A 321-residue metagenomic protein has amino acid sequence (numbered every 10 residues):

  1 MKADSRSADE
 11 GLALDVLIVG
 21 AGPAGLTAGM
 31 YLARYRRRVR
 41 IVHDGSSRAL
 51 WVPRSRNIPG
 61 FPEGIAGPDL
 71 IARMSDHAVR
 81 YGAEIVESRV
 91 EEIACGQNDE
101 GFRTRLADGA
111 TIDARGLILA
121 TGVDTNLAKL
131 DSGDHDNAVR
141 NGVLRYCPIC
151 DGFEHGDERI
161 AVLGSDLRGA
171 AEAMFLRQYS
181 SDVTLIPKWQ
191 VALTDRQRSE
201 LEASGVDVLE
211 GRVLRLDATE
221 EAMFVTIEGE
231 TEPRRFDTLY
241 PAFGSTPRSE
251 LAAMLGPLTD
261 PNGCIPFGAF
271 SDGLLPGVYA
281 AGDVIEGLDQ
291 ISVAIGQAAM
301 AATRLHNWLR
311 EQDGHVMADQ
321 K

Functional and structural regions predicted by a protein language model:
M1-L14, I85-D157, T226-T231, T238-Y240 (+2 more regions): FAD-binding core/adjacent interface of flavoenzyme oxidoreductases
L14-A72, H77, G164-V191: Beta1-alpha1 glycine-rich phosphate/pyrophosphate-binding loop at the start of Rossmann-like nucleotide-binding domains
G20, A114, A120-G122, L127-K129 (+4 more regions): Short, well-ordered coil/turn residues at beta-beta hairpins and beta-strand->alpha-helix junctions within
A28, W51, C95, A128-L130 (+5 more regions): Short glycine-/acidic-enriched loop or helix-start segments at secondary-structure transitions that form or flank
G29, A170-M174, A281-K321: A conserved FAD-binding loop/helix module that cradles the flavin
A78-L106, T111-A114, S180-P266, N307-K321: A Rossmann-like FAD-binding core segment of flavoenzymes
H135-E154, F243-L288, S292, M300 (+1 more regions): FAD-site-proximal beta/loop scaffold in flavoenzymes
A138-D182: Conserved FAD-binding catalytic core of PHBH/FMO-like flavoproteins
